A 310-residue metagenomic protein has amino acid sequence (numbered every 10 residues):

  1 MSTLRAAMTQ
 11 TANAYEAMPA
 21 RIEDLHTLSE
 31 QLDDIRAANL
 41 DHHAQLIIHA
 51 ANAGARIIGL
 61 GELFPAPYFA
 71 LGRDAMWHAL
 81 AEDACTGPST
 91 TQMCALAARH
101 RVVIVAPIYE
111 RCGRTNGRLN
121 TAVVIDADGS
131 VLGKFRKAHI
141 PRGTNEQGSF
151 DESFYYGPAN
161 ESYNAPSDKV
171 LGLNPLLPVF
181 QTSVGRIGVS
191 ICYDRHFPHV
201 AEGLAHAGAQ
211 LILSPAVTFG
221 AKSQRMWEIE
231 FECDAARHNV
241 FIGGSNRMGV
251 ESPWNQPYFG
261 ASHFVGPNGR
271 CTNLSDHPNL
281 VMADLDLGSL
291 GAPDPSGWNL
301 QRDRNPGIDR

Functional and structural regions predicted by a protein language model:
M1-M8, N13-Y15, V179-G188: Beta-strand-turn-beta hairpins that frame and shape the catalytic cleft of phosphate-ester-processing enzymes
A12, A138, D276-P278: A generic structural motif
A17-I35: A solvent-exposed, charged loop/short amphipathic helix patch at secondary-structure junctions
L25-H26, G72-L80, S149-S153: Short glycine/proline- and charge-enriched loop/turn segments that cap or connect secondary-structure elements
D33-K137, R142-G143, T218-C233, R237-V240: Cys-nucleophile CN-hydrolase/nitrilase-fold catalytic domain and related Cys-dependent amidase chemistry that acts on
A84-V105, R186, I191-V281: CN hydrolase (nitrilase-like) catalytic-core segments centered on the catalytic cysteine and neighboring Lys/Glu
A106-I108, T121-V124, P178-F180, S262-F264 (+1 more regions): Short beta-strand scaffold segments in enzyme catalytic cores
G113-A207, G220-E230, G291-R302: Active-site catalytic loop in hydrolytic enzyme cores
